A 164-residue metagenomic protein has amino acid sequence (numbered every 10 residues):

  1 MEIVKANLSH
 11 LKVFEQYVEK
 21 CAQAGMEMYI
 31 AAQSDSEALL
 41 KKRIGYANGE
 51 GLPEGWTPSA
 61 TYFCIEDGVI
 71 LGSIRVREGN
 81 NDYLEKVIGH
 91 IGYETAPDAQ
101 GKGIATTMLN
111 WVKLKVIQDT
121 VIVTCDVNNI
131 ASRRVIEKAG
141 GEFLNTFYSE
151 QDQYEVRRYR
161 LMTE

Functional and structural regions predicted by a protein language model:
M1-H90, K115, D152-E164: GNAT-family acyltransferases
L11, E85, K102, I130-R133: Loop/helix-junction capping segments adjacent to catalytic residues or to phosphate/diphosphate-binding pockets
G92-T95, G101-L114, R134-K138: Conserved acetyl-CoA-binding loop-helix of GNAT-fold acetyltransferases
V116-V127: Conserved GNAT acetyl-CoA-binding A-motif
T124, E142-R157: Conserved catalytic-core motifs of GNAT/GCN5-like acyltransferases
N128-N145: Conserved active-site alpha-helix within GNAT-family acetyltransferase domains
